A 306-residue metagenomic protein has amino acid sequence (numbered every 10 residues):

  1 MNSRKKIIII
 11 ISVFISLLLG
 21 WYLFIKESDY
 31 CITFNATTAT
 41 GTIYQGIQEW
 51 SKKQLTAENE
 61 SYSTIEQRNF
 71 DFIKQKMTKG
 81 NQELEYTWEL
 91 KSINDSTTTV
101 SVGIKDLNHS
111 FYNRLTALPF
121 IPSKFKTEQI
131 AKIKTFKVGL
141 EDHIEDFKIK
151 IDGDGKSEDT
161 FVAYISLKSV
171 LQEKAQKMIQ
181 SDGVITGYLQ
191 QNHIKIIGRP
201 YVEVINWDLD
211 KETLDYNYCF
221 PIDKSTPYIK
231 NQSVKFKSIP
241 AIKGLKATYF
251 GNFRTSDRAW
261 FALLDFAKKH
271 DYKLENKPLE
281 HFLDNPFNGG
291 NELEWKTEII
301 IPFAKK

Functional and structural regions predicted by a protein language model:
M1-N2: N-terminal hydrophobic targeting signals that begin at the initiator methionine
K6-L23: Hydrophobic membrane-insertion alpha-helices, especially the h-region of bacterial N-terminal signal peptides
L18-S51, N59-S63, Q67-K306: A solvent-exposed interaction/effector surface
